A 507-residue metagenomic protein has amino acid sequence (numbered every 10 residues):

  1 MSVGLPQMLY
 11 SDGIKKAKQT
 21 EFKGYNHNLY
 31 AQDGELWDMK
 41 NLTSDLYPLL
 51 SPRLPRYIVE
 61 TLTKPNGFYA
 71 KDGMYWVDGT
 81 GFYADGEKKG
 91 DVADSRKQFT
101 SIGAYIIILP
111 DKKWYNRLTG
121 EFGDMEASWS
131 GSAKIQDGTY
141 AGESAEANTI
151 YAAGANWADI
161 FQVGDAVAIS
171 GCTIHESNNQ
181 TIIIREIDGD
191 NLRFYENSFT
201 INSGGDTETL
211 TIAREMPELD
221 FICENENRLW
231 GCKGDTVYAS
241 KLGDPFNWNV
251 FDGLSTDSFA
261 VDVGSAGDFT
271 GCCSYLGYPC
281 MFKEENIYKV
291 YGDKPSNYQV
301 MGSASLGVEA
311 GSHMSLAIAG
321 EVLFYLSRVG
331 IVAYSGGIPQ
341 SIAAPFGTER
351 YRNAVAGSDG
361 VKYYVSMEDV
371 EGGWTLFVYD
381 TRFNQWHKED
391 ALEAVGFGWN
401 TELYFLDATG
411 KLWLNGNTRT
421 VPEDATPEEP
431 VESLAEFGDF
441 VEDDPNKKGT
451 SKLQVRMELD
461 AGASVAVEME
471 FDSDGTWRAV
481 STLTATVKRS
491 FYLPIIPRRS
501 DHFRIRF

Functional and structural regions predicted by a protein language model:
M1-G73, T80-G81, V308-G311, I318-V322 (+2 more regions): Beta-sheet repeat architectures centered on beta-propellers
P55-I58, L62, E215-G357, Q385-H387: Beta-propeller and closely related beta-pinwheel folds
T63-K71, G79-G103: Blade-loop segments of beta-propeller domains
K88-K134, N178-T181, V378: Beta-strand-rich solenoidal segments
K113-R117, D235-G253, K289-V290, L376-N384 (+2 more regions): Short beta-strand segments and strand-loop junctions that repeat across beta-rich extracellular domains
N116, F122-N202: Autoprocessing Asn-cyclization modules and mimics
R193-E215, I222: Extended acidic/polar, glycine-enriched regions that form or flank non-catalytic beta-rich accessory modules
